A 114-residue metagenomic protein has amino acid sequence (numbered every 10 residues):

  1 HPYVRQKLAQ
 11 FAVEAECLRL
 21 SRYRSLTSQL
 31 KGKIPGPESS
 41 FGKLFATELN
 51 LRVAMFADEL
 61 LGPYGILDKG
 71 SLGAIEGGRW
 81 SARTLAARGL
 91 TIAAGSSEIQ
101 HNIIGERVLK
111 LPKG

Functional and structural regions predicted by a protein language model:
H1-G114: Alpha-helical interface subdomain recognition
